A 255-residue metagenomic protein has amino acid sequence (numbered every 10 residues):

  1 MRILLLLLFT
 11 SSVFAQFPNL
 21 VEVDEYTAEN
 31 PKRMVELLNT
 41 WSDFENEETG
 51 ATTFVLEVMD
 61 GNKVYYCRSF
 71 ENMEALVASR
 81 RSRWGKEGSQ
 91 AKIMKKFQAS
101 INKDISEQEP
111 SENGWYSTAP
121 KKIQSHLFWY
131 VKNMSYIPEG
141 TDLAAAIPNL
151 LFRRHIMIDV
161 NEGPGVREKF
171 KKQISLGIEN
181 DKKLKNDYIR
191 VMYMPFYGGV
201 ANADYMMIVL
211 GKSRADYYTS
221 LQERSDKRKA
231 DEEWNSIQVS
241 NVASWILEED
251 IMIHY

Functional and structural regions predicted by a protein language model:
R2-V13: Sec-dependent N-terminal signal peptides
A15-K229, N235-Y255: Short S/T/G/P-rich N-terminal loop/turn motif that feeds into the first structured element of a domain
